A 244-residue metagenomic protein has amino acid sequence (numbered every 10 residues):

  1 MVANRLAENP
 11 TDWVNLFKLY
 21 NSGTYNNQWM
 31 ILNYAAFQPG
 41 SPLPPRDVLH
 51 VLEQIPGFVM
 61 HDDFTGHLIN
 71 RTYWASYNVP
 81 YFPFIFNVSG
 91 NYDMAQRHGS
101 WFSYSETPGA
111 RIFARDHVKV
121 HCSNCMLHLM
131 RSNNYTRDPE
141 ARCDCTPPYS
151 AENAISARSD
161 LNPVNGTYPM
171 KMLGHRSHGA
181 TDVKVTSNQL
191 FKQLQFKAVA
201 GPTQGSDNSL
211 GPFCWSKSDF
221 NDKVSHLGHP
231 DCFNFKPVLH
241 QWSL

Functional and structural regions predicted by a protein language model:
M1-L244: C-terminus-biased signal that marks the final domain/tail of proteins
